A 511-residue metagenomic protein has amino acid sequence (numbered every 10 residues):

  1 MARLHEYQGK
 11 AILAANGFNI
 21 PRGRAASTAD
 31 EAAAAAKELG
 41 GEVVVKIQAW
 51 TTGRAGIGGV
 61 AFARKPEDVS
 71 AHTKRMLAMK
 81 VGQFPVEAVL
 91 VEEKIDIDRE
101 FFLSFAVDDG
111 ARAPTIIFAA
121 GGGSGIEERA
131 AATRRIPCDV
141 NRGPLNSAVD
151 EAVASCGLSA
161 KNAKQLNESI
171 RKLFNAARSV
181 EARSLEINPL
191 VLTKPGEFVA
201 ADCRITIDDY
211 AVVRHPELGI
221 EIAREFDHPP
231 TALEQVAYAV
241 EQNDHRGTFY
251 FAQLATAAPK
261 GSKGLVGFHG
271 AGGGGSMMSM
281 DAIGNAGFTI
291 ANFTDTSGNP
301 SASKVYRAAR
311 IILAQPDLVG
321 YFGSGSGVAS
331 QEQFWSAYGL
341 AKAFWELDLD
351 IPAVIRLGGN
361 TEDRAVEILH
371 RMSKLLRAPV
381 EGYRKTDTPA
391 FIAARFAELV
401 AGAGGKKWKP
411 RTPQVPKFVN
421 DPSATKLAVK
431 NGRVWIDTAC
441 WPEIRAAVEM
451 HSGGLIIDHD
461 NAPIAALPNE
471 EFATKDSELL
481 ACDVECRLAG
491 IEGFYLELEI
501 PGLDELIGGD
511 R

Functional and structural regions predicted by a protein language model:
M1-I187, V191-F322, F334, K342-W345 (+1 more regions): ATP-dependent carboxylate/acyl-activation modules
Y321-G325, D350: Short beta-strands and strand-loop turn motifs
G325-Y338, G358-E362: N-terminal glycine-rich "phosphate-gripper" loop used for MgATP/nucleotide binding and carboxylate activation
I351-L357: Short internal beta-strands
D421-G454, D458-D460: Short Lys/Arg-enriched alpha/beta "domain-start" segment
D458-L488: Acidic, low-complexity, intrinsically disordered interaction modules
I491-P501: Short, compact, well-ordered microdomains
